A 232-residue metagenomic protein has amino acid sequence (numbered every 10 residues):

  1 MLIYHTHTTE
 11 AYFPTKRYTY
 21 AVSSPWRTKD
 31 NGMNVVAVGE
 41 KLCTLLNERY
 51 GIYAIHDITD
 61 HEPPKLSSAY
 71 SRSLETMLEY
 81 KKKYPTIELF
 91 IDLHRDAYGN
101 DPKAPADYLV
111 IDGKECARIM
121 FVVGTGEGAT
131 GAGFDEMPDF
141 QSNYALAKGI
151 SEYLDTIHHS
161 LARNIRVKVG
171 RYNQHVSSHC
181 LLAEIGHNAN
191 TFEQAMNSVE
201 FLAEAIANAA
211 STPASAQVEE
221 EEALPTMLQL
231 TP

Functional and structural regions predicted by a protein language model:
M1-I87, A97-K103, E200, A207-A214 (+1 more regions): N-terminal catalytic or cofactor-binding beta/alpha core of small enzyme domains
L2-H5, A54-H56, L89-D92, M120-V122 (+2 more regions): Structural recognition of the beta-strand scaffold that forms the well-ordered cores of secreted hydrolase catalytic
T8-A11, D60-P64, R95-N100, T125-A129 (+2 more regions): Solvent-exposed loop/turn segments at secondary-structure junctions within structured extracellular/periplasmic domains
R49-Y53, P85-L89, C116-R118, S160 (+1 more regions): Loop/turn elements at helix/coil->beta-strand transitions in domains of secreted/extracellular proteins
M77-A129: Active-site microenvironments of hydrolase-like enzyme catalytic domains
D139-R166: Active-site-adjacent substrate-binding region of metalloamidase/peptidase-like peptide-processing proteins
S160-E219: Active-site-adjacent mobile loop/cap segments within catalytic or ligand-binding domains
E222-P232: Acidic, Ser/Thr-rich low-complexity intrinsically disordered segments
